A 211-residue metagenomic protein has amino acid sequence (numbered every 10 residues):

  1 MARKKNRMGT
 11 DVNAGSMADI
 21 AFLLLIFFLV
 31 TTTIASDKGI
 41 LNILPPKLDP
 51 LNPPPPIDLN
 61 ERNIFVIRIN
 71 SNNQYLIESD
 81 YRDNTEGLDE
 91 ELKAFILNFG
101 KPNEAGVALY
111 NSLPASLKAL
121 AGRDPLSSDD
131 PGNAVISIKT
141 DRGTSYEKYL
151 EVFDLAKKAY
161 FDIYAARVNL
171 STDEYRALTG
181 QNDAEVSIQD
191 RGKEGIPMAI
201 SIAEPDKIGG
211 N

Functional and structural regions predicted by a protein language model:
M1-D130, F161-N211: Extracytoplasmic juxtamembrane/flexible linker immediately downstream of a transmembrane helix or signal peptide
I77-D83, S137-T144: Second-shell loop/turn segments in exported
N133-A134: Eukaryote-biased detector of low-complexity, proline/serine/threonine-rich segments and adjacent exposed loops
R142-Y146, K207-G209: Short acidic, S/G/P-rich loop/turn micro-motifs used as interaction or catalytic elements
T144-F161: Amphipathic alpha-helical interaction surfaces in cytosolic regulatory modules
